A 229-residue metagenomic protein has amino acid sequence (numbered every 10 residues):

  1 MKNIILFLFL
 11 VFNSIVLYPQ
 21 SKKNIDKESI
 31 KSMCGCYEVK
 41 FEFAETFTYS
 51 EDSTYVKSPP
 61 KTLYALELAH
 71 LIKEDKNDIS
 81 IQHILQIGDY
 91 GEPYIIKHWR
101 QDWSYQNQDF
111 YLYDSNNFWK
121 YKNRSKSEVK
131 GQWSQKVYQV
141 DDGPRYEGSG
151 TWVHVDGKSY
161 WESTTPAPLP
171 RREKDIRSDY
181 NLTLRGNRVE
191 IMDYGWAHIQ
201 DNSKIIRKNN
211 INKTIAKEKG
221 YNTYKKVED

Functional and structural regions predicted by a protein language model:
M1-K22: Bacterial Sec-dependent N-terminal signal peptides
S21-C36: N-terminal helix-cap/turn-to-beta initiation motif at the start of protein domains
K22-D26, E42-K76: Short, solvent-exposed loop/hinge segments that bridge or flank secondary-structure elements
E38-F47, I84-Q86, T164-R172, I199-I206: Generic short beta-strand segments
V56-P59, L63-K73, Q82-I84, R100-D102 (+2 more regions): Hydrophobic/aromatic beta-strand elements that line small-molecule binding cavities or substrate pockets in beta-rich
K73-H154: Low-complexity, serine/threonine/proline-enriched polar segments
K126-L184, K204: Short helix-loop boundary/capping segments
N181-R188, D193, A197-D229: Acidic, serine/threonine-rich low-complexity disordered tracts
